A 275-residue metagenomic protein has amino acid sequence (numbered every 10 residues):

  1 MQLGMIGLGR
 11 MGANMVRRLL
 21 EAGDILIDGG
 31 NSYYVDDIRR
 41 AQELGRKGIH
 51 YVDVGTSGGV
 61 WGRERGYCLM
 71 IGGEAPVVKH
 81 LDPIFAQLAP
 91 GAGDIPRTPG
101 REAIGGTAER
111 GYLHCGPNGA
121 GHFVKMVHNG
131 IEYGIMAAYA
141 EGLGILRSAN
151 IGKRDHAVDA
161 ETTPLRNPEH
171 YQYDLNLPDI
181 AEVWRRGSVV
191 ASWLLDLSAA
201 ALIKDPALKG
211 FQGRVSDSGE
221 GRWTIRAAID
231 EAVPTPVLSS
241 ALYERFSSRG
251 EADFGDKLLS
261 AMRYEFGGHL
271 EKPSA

Functional and structural regions predicted by a protein language model:
M1-Q2, G55: Hydrophobic packing and interface segments
Q2-L8, V16, A86, G93-M126 (+1 more regions): NAD(P)-dependent Rossmann-like dehydrogenase/reductase catalytic/cofactor-binding core
M11: Hydrophobic/small residue at the entry helix of a nucleotide-binding pocket
M15-V16, R40: Hydrophobic residues within alpha-helices that form the first helical element adjacent to the glycine-rich loop
L19: Aromatic pocket-lining residues of Rossmann-like dinucleotide-binding sites
I27, Y33-G152: Rossmann-fold dinucleotide-binding core
